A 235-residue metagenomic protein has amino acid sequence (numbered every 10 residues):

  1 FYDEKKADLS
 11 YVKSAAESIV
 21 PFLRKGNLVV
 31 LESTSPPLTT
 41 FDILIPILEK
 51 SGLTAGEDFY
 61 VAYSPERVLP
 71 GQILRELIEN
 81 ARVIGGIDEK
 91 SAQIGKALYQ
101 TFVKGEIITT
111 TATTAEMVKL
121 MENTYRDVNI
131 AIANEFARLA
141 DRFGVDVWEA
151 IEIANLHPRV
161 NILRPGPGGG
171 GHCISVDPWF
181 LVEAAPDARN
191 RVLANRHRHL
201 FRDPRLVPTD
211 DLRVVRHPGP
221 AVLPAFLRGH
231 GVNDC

Functional and structural regions predicted by a protein language model:
F1-R198, R202-R205, R213, A221 (+1 more regions): Structural/interface elements that position substrates and couple domains in central-metabolism enzymes
D211, P218-C235: Polybasic, low-complexity intrinsically disordered segments
